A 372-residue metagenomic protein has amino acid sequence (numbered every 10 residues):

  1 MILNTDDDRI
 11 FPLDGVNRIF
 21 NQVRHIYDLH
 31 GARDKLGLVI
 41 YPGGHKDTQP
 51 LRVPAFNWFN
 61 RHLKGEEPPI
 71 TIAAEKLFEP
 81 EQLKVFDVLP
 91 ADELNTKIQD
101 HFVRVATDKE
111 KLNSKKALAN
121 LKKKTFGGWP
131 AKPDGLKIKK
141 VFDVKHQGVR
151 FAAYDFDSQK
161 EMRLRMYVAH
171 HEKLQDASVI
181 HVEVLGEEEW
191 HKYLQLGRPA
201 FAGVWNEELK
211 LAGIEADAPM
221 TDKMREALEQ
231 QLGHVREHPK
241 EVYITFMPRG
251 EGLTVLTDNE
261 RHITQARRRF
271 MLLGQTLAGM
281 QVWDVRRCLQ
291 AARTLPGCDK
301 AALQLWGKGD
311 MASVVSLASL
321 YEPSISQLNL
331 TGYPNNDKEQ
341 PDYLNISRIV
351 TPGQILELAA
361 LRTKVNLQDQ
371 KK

Functional and structural regions predicted by a protein language model:
L3-V242, R249-K300, S313, P323-N329 (+1 more regions): Alpha/beta-hydrolase-fold serine-hydrolase catalytic core, especially in secreted/extracellular enzymes
M247, G309: Nucleotide-sugar donor-binding loop of glycosyltransferases
D310-S316: Catalytic nucleophile loop
L317-Y321: Active-site signature of alpha/beta-hydrolase-fold catalytic machinery across serine- and Asp/Cys-nucleophile hydrolases
